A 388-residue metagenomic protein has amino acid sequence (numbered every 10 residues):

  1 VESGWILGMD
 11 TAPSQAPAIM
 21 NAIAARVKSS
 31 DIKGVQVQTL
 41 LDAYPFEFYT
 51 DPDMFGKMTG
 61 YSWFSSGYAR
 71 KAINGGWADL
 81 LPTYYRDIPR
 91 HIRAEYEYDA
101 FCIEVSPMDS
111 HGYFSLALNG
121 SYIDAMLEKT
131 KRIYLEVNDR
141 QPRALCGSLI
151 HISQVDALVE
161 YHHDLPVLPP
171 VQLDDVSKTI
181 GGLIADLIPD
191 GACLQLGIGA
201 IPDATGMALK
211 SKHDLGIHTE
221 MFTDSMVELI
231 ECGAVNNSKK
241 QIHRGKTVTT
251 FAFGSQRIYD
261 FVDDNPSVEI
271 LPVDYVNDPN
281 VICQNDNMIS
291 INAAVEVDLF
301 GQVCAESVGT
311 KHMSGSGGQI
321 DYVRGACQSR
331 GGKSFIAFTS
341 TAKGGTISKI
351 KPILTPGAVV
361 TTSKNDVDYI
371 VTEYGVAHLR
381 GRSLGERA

Functional and structural regions predicted by a protein language model:
E2-A388: Conserved alpha/beta enzyme-core scaffold
